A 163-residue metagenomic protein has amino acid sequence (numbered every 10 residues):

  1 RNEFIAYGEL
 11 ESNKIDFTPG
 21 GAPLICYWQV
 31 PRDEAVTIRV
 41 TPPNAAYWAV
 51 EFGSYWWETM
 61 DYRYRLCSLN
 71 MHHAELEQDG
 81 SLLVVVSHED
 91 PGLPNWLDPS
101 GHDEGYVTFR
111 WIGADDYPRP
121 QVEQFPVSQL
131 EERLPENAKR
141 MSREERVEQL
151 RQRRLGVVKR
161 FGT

Functional and structural regions predicted by a protein language model:
R1-T163: A compositional/structural signature for long, glycine/proline-rich flexible linkers and loops on extracytoplasmic
